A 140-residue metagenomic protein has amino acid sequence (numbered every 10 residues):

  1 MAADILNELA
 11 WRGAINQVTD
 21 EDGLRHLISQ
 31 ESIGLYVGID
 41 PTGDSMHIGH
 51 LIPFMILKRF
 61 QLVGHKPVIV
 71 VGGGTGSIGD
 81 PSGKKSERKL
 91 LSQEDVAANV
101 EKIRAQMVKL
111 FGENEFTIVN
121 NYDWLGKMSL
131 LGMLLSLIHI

Functional and structural regions predicted by a protein language model:
M1-I33: Positively charged, low-complexity intrinsically disordered leader regions
L9, H47, I118: Divalent metal-coordination and catalytic microenvironments
L24-P81: N-terminal catalytic cores of NTP/NDP-binding nucleotidyl/phosphoryl-transfer enzymes
V70-T75, E113-K127: Short, glycine/charge-rich beta-strand/loop segments that flank catalytic centers and engage negatively charged groups
G79-G83, M128-L134: Short acidic, glycine/serine/threonine-rich loops at helix termini
G83-K89: Short glycine/proline- and charge-enriched loop/turn segments that cap or connect secondary-structure elements
K89-N114: A glycine-rich helix N-cap at a beta->alpha junction
I138-I140: Conserved small/polar residues in nucleotide/adenosyl-binding loops
